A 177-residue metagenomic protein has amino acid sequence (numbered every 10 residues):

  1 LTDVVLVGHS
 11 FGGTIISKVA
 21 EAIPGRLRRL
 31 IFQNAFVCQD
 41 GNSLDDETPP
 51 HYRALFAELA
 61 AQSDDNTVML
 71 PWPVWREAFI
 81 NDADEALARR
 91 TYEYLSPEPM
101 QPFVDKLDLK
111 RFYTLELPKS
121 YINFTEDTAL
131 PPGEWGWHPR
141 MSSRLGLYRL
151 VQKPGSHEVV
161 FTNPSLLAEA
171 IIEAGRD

Functional and structural regions predicted by a protein language model:
L1-V4: Conserved acidic catalytic loop of the alpha/beta-hydrolase fold
V7-G8, G12, I16: Gly/Ala-rich beta-loop-alpha elbow adjacent to hydrolase catalytic centers
S17-E21, A168: Short, hydrophobic alpha-helix immediately C-terminal to the catalytic nucleophile
E21-A22, R26-L27, I31-W72, P102-F103 (+2 more regions): Flexible "cap/lid" loop of the alpha/beta hydrolase fold
D64-E116: Conserved alpha/beta-hydrolase catalytic His-Asp/Glu region
S96-F161: Conserved serine/cysteine hydrolase catalytic core
F161-G175: Post-His helix in hydrolase/transferase enzymes
